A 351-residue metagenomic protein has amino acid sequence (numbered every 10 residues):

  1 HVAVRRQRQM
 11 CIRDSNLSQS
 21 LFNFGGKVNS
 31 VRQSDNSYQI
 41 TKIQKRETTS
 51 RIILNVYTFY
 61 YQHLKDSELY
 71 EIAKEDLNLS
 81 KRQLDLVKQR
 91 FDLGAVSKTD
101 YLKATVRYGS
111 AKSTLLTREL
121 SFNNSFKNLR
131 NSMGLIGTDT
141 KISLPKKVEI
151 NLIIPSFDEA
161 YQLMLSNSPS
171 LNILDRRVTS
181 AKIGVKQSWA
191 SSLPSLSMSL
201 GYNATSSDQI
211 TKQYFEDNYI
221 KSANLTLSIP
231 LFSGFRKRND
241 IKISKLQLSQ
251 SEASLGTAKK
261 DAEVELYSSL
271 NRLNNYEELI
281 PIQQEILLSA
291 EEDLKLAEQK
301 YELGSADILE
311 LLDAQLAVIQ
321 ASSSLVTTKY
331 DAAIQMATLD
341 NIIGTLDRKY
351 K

Functional and structural regions predicted by a protein language model:
H1-I12: Single conserved hydrophobic/aromatic residue that forms the stacking wall/gate of nucleotide- or nucleobase-binding
R6-Q7, S18-E47, N172, S191-K221 (+3 more regions): Small/polar (Gly/Ser/Thr/Ala-rich) solvent-exposed segments that form structured loops/beta-strands/short helices used
R13-L17, A160, K221-L227: Hydrophobic, lipid-facing positions within transmembrane beta-strands of outer-membrane proteins
K45-L163, R272, Y276, V318: Periplasmic alpha-helical coiled-coil/stalk elements that build and connect Gram-negative outer-membrane
T48, I52-E71, R82, Q89 (+4 more regions): Amphipathic alpha-helical coiled-coil segments
R118, P169, T328: Metallo-beta-lactamase
L135-L200, K349-K351: Amphipathic alpha-helical coiled-coil scaffold segments and their short linker/junction regions
